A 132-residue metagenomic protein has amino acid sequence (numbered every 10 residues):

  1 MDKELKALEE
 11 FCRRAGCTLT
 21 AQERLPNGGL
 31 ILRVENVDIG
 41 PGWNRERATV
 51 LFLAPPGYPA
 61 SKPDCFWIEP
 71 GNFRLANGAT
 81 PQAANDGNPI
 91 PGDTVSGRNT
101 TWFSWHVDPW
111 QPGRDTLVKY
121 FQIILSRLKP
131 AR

Functional and structural regions predicted by a protein language model:
M1-R45, G57-R132: UBC/E2-like fold recognition across ubiquitin and ubiquitin-like conjugation systems, capturing catalytically active
A54: Short beta-strand-loop-alpha-helix junction that forms the active-site gateway of nucleic-acid-processing nucleases
